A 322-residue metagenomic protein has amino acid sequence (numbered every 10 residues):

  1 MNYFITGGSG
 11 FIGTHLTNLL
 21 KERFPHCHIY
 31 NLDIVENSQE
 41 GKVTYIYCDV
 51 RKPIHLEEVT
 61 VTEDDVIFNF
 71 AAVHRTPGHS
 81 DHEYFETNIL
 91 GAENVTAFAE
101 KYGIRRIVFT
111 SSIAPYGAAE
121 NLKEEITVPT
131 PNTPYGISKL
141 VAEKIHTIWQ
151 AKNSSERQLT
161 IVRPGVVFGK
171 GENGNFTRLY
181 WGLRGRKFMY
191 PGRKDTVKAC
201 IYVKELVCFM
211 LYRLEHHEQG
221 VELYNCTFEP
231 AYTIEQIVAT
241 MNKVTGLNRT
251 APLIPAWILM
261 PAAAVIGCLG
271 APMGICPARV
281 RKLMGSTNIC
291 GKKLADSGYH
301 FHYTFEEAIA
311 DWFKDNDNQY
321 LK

Functional and structural regions predicted by a protein language model:
Y3-R23: N-terminal Rossmann NAD(P)H-binding glycine-rich loop of SDR-like oxidoreductase domains
S38, V203, A239, A262-H300: Conserved C-terminal active-site "lid" loop/helix of NAD(P)H-dependent oxidoreductases that clamps the redox cofactor
V50-L90, F98-K101, Y116: NAD(P)H-binding glycine-rich loop region in Rossmannoid oxidoreductase-like domains and their noncatalytic homologs
E86, L90, E120-V167, P191: Catalytic helix-loop patch of NAD(P)-dependent Rossmann-fold dehydrogenases
N94-P134: Conserved Rossmann-fold NAD(P)-dependent oxidoreductase catalytic core, especially the SDR/UDP-sugar
Y116, T160-T177: Flexible, glycine-rich beta-alpha linker
E172-R178, G192-L214, V221-N225: Substrate-positioning beta->alpha
Y212-I275, A310-K322: Mid/C-terminal beta-alpha module of Rossmann-like enzyme folds, strongest in SDR-family dehydrogenases/epimerases
